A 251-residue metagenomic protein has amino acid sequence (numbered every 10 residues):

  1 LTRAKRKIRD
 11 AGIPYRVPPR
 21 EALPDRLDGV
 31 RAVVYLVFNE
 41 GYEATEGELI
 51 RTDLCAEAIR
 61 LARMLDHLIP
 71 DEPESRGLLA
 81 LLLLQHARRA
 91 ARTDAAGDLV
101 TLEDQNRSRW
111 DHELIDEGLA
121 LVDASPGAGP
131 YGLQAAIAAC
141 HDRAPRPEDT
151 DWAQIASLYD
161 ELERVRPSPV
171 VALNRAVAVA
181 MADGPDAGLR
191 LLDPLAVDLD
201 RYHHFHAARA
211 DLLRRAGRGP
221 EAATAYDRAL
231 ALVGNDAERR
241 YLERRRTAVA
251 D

Functional and structural regions predicted by a protein language model:
T2-D160: Amphipathic helix-loop-helix modules that constitute alpha-helical solenoid scaffolds
A62, I69, Y159, R166 (+2 more regions): Alpha-helical junction/boundary sensor with strong preference for TPR arrays
E74, Q134, V170-V171, H204 (+1 more regions): Start-of-helix register in tetratricopeptide repeats
L83, A139-R143, V179, L213 (+1 more regions): Residue at a conserved register position within TPR or TPR-like alpha-solenoid repeats
L99-D111, L192-D193, D200-A207, R214: Divalent-cation-assisted or electrostatically stabilized phosphate/pyrophosphate-binding catalytic cores
